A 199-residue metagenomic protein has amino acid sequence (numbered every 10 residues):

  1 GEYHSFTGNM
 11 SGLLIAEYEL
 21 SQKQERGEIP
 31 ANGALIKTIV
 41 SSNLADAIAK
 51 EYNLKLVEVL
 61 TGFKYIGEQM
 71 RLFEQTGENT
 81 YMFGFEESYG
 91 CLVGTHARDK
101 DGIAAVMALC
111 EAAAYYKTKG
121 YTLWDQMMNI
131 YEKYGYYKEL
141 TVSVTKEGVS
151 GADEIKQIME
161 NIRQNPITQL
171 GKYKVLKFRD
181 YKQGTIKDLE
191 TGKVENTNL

Functional and structural regions predicted by a protein language model:
G1-H4, G8, Q22-L199: Phosphate-binding and adjacent anionic-ligand microenvironments
T7-E19: Catalytic or ion-translocation cores adjacent to nucleophile or general acid/base/metal-coordination motifs in diverse
